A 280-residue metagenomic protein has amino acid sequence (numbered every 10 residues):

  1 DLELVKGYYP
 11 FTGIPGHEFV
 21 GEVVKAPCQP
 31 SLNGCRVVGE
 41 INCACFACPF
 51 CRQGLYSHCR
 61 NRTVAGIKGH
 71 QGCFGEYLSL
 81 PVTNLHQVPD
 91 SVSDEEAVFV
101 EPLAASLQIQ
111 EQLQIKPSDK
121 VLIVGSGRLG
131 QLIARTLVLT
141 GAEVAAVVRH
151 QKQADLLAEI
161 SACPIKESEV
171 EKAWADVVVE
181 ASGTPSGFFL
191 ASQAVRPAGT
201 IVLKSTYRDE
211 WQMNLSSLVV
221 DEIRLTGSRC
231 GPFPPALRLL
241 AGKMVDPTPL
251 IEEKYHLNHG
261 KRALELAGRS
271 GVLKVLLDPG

Functional and structural regions predicted by a protein language model:
K6-P49, P89-S91: Glycine-rich beta-strand-centered segment in the early N-terminal region that forms part of a ligand/cofactor-binding
G34, V92-E167: Mid-domain Rossmann-like dinucleotide-binding core that forms the NAD(H)/NADP(H) cofactor-binding site
R36, K120, G199-T200, R224: Short glycine-centered segments of the SAM/dcSAM-binding site in methyltransferase folds
C45-V124: NAD(P)H dinucleotide-binding glycine-rich loop of Rossmann-like/cofactor-binding domains, especially the beta1-alpha1
L113, Q151, D155-I223: Glycine-rich cofactor phosphate-binding loops and adjacent beta1-alpha1 units of small-molecule cofactor enzyme domains
L139, F189, P234-G280: C-terminal hydrophobic helical "lid"/dimerization subdomain of Rossmann-like NAD(P)H-dependent oxidoreductases
Q212-P249: Rossmann-fold dehydrogenase core element
